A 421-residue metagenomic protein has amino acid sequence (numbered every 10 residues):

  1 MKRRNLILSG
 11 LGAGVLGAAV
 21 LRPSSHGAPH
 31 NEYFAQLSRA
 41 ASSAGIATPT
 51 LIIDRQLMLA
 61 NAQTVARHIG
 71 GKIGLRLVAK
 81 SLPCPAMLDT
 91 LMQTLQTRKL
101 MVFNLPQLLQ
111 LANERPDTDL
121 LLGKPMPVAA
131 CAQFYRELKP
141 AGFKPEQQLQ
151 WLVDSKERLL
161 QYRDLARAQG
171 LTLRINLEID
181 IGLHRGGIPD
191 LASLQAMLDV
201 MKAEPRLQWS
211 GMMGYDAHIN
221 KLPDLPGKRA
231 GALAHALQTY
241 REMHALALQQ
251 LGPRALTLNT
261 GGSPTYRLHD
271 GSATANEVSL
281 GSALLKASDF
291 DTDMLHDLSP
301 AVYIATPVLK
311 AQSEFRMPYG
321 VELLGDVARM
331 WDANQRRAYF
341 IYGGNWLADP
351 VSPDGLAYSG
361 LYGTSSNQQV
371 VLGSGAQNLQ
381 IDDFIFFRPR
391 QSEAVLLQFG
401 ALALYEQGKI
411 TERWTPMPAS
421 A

Functional and structural regions predicted by a protein language model:
K2-L138, P418-A421: A charged N-terminal "starter" segment
R3-G10, E314-A421: C-terminal accessory subdomain/extension
L75-K80, K144, Q250-L258: Active-site cores enriched in adjacent His and Asp/Glu residues with nearby glycine-rich loops that coordinate divalent
L77-K221: Active-site-proximal beta-alpha core segment in soluble small-molecule metabolic enzymes
C84-A86, I219-L222, T265-L268, K286-A287 (+3 more regions): Flexible loop/turn segments at secondary-structure boundaries
R174, D180-H296: Active-site loop/helix belt of alpha/beta enzymes
Y266-F340: Active-site loop ensemble at the mouth of alpha/beta enzyme cores that anchors a bound cofactor
